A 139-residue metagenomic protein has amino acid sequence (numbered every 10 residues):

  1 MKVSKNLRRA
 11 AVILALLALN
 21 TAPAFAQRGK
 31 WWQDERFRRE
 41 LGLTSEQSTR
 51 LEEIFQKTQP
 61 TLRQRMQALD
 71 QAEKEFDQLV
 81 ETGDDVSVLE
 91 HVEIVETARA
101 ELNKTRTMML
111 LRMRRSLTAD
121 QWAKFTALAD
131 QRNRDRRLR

Functional and structural regions predicted by a protein language model:
K2-A11: Bacterial N-terminal signal peptides that target proteins for export
A10-A18: Sec-dependent N-terminal signal peptides
T21-A26: Sec/Tat signal peptide C-region and signal peptidase I cleavage site
Q27-W31, R36-R39, R134-R139: Disordered, low-complexity segments in secreted/periplasmic proteins that are enriched in proline
K30-W32, R63, W122: Tryptophan-centered motif/residue detector
F37-S116, K124, L128: Amphipathic alpha-helical segments
A123, A127-R139: Short, low-complexity, Pro/Ser/Thr/Gly-rich segments in the mature regions of secreted, periplasmic
